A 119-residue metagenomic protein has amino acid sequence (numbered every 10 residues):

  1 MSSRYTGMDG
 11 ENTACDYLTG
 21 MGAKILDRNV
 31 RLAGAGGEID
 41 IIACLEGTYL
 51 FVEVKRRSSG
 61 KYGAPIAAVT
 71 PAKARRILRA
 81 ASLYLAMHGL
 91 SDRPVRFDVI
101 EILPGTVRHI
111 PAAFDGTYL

Functional and structural regions predicted by a protein language model:
M1-R28: Acidic-basic catalytic patches of nuclease active cores, encompassing PD-(D/E)XK and other metal-cofactor nuclease
S3, A33-G37: Short acidic/glycine-enriched loop/turn segments that link adjacent beta-strands
L26, G37-I39, R93-V95: Short beta-strand or tight-loop elements that sit immediately N-terminal to catalytic metal-binding acidic residues
R28-A33, D98: Short, solvent-exposed loop/turn elements at beta->coil junctions and helix N-caps that rim active or binding pockets
L32-G34, L45-G47, L103: A generic beta-sheet turn/junction motif
I39-G60, I77: Conserved catalytic cores of phosphodiester-cleaving nucleases, focusing on short active-site segments
S58-L78, L83, M87: Mg2+/Mn2+-dependent nuclease catalytic core
A86-L119: Domain-level recognition of nuclease-like catalytic cores that cleave nucleotide substrates
